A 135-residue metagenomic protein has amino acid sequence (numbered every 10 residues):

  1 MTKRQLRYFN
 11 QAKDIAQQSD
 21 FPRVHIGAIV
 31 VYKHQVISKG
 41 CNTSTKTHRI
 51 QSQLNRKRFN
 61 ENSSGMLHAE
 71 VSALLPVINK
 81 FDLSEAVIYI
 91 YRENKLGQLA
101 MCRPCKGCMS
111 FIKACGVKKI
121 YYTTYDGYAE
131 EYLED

Functional and structural regions predicted by a protein language model:
M1-H25: Short, basic/aromatic recognition patches
T2-K3, K39-D135: Zn2+-dependent cytidine deaminase-like catalytic core
H25-K39: Short beta-strand scaffold segments in enzyme catalytic cores
